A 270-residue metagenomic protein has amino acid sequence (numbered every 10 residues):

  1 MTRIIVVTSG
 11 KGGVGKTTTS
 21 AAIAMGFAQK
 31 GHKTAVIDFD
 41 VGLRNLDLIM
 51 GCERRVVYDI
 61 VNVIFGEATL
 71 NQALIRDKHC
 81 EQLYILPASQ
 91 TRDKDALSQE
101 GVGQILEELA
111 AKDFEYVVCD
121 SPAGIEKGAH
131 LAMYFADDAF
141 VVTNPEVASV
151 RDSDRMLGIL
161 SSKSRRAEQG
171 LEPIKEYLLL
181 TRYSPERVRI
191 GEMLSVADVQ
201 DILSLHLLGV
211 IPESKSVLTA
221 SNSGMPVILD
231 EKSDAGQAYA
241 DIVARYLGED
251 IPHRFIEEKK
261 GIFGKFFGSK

Functional and structural regions predicted by a protein language model:
I4-A68, Y116: Walker A/P-loop NTP-binding active-site region of P-loop NTPases, recognizing the glycine-rich GxxxxGKT/S
S9, D38, P87-Q90, S121 (+2 more regions): Flexible glycine-/small-residue-rich
G12, V63, L86, D120 (+3 more regions): Residue-level signature of catalytic and energy-coupling elements of molecular machines, predominantly ATP/GTP-dependent
M25, E107, H130-L131: Alpha-helical segments flanking ligand/cofactor-binding loops in enzyme cores
F39-A111, S221-N222: P-loop/Walker-type NTP enzyme "switch/lid" segment
V57, N71, Q99, G103 (+5 more regions): Amphipathic alpha-helical transducer elements in NTP-driven molecular machines
A111-K112, Y116, P122-L208: Conserved catalytic-core segment of NTP-binding enzymes
A167-K270: C-terminal lobe/tail of nucleotide-utilizing enzymes
